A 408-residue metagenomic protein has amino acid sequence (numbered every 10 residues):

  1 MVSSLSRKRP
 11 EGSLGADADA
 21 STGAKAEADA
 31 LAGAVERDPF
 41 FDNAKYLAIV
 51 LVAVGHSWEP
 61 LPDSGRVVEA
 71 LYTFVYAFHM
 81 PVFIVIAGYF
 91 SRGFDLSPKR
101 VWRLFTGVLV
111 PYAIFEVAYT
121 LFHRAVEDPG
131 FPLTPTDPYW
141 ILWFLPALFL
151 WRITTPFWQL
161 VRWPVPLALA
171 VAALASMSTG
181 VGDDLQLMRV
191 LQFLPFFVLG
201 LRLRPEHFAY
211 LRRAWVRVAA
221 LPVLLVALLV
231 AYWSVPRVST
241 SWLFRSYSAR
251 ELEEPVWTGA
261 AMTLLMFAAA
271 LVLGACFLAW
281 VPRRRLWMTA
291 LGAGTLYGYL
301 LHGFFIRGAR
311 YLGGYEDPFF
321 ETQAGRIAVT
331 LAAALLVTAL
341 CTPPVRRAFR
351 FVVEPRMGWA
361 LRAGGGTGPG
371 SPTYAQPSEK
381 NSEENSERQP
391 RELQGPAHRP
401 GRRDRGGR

Functional and structural regions predicted by a protein language model:
M1-R408: Alpha-helical transmembrane segments and their immediate juxtamembrane cytosolic regions
